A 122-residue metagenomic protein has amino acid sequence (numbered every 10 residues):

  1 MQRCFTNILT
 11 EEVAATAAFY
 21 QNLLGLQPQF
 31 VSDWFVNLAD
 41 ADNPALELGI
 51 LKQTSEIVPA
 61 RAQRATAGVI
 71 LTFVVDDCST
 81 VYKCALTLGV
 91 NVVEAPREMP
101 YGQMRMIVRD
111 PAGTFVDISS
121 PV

Functional and structural regions predicted by a protein language model:
M1-F5, L26-D76, Y82-R109, S120-V122: Vicinal oxygen chelate
T10-E12: Conserved beta-strand-loop-alpha-helix junction that forms the acyl-donor binding cleft
T16-Q21, A85, G113: Conserved active-site tyrosine of GNAT-family acetyltransferases
F115-I118: Short glycine-/small-residue motifs
